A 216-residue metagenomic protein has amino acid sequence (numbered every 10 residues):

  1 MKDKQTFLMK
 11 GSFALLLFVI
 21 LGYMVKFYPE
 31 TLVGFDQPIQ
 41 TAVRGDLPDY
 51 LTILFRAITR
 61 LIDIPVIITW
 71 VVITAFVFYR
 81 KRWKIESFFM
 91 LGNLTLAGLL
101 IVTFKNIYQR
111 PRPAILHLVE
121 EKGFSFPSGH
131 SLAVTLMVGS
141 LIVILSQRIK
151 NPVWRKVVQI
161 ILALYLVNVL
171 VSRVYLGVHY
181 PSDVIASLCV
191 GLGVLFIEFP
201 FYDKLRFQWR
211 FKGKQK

Functional and structural regions predicted by a protein language model:
M1-V66, I107, R112-L118: N-terminal transmembrane-helix/juxtamembrane module of multi-pass inner/ER membrane proteins
K2-L8, K81-M90: Membrane-interface helix-loop-helix junctions at transmembrane boundaries of multi-pass membrane enzymes, predominantly
D3, L118-K216: Membrane-embedded catalytic cores of phosphoryl/pyrophosphoryl-handling enzymes
G11, L15-L16, M90, L94-G98 (+2 more regions): Alpha-helical transmembrane spans of integral membrane proteins, capturing the lipid-embedded, hydrophobic core of TM
F18-G22, L96-V102, L164-R173: Aromatic-anchored segments of alpha-helical transmembrane domains
V33, V71, W83-N151: Membrane-interface loops
I64-T74, F211: Membrane-helix interface/capping segments
A75-R80, R173-V174: Hydrophobic alpha-helical transmembrane segments
